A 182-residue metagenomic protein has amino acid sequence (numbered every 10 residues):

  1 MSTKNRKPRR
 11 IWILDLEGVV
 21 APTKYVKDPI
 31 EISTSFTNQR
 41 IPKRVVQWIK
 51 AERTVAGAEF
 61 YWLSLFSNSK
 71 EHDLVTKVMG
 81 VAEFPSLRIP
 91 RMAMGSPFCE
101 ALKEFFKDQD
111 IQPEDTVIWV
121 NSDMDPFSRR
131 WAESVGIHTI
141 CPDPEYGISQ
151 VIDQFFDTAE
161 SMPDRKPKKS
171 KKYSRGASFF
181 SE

Functional and structural regions predicted by a protein language model:
M1-L14, K24, K168, G176-E182: Non-catalytic pre-domain segments flanking phosphatase-related domains
S2, N38-R40, F106-D110: Short, exposed beta-strand "edge-strand" segments with a Pro/Gly-rich flavor and a Y/T-containing core
S2-R6, I49, S161, K171: General helical secondary-structure elements
N5-P97: Alpha-helical substrate-recognition element adjacent to the catalytic core
S69-E182: C-terminal cap/substrate-recognition subdomain and adjoining C-terminal extension of metal-dependent phosphatase-like
